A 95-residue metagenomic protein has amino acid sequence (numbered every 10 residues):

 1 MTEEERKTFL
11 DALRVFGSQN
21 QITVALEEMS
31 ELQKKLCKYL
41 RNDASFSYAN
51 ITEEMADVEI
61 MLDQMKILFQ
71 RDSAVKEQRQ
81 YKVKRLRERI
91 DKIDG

Functional and structural regions predicted by a protein language model:
M1-G95: Flexible "arm" and connector segments at domain edges
